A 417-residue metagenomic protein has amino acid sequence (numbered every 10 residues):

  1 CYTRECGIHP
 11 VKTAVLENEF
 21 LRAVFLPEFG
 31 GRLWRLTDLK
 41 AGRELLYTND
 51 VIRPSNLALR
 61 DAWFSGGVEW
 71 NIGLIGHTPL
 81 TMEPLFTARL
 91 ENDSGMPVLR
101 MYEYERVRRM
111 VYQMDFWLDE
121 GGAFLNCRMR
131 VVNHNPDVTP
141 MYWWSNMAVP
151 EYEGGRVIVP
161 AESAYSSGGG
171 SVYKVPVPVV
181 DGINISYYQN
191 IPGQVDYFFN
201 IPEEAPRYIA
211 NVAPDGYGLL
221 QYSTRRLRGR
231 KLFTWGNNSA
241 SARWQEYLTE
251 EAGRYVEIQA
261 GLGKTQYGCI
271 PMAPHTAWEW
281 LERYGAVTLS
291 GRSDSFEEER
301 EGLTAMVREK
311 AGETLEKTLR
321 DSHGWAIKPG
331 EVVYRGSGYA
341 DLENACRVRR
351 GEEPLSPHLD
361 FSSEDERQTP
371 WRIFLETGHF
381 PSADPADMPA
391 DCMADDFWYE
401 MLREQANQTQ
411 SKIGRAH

Functional and structural regions predicted by a protein language model:
C1-E17, S65-A123, E153, S239-G268: Extended, loop-rich substrate-binding clefts of extracytoplasmic carbohydrate-active enzymes
T13-E83: Acidic-aromatic substrate-binding/catalytic surfaces of carbohydrate-active enzymes
A14-E19, A23-V24, E28, R35 (+4 more regions): A contiguous, surface-exposed recognition patch within enzymatic or periplasmic domains that forms
P27, E103, V131, T276-L289: Short, hydrophobic/aromatic-enriched beta-strand segments in well-ordered soluble domains
R108, G121, N133-P136, V287-L289: Short coil/turn motifs at secondary-structure junctions
E282-P354: Charged, amphipathic alpha-helical linkers/stalks
V348, P354-T409: TPR-adjacent "capping" and linker segments in tetratricopeptide-repeat scaffold/adaptor proteins
A416-H417: Conserved small/polar residues in nucleotide/adenosyl-binding loops
